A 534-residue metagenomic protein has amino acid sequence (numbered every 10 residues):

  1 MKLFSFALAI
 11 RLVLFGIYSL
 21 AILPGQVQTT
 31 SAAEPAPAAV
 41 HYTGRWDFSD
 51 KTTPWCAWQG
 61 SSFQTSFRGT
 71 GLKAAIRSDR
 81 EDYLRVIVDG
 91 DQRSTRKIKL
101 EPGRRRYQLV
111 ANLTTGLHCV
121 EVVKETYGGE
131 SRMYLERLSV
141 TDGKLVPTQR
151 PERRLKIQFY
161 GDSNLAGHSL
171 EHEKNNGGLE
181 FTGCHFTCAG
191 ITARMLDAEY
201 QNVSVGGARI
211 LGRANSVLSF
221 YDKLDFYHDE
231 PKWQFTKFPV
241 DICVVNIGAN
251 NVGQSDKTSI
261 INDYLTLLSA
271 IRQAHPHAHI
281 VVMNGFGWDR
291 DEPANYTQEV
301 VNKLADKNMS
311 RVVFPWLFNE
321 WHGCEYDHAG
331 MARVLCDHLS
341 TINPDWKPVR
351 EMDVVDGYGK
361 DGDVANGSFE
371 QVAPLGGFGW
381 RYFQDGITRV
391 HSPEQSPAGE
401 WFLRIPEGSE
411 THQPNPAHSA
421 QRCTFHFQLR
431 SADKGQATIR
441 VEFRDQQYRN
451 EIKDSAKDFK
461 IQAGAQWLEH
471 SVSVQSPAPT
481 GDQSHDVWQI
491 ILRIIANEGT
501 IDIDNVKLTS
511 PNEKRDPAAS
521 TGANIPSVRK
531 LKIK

Functional and structural regions predicted by a protein language model:
G25-Y160, L165-C184, K347-V355: N-terminal secretory targeting modules
W58-S61, E125-M133, S169-N262, G287-N295 (+3 more regions): Conserved SGNH/GDSL esterase-like catalytic core that processes O-acyl groups on lipids and polysaccharides
D82-R85, G379-W380, K434-D445: Beta-strand acidic-aromatic groove motif in beta-rich domains, primarily in extracellular
K97-L109, Y448-S484: Extracellular carbohydrate recognition and processing domains and analogous Trp-centered ligand-binding platforms
E320-D353: Histidine-centered active-site loop/cap adjacent to the catalytic His in serine esterases/O-acetyl transfer systems
S368-R404, N524: Extracellular glycan-recognition surfaces and repeat-rich motifs
F369, E407-I439, H470-S476, N505-V506: Extra-cytoplasmic beta-strand recognition segments
F369, E469-K507: Extracellular beta-strand ligand-recognition surfaces/modules
